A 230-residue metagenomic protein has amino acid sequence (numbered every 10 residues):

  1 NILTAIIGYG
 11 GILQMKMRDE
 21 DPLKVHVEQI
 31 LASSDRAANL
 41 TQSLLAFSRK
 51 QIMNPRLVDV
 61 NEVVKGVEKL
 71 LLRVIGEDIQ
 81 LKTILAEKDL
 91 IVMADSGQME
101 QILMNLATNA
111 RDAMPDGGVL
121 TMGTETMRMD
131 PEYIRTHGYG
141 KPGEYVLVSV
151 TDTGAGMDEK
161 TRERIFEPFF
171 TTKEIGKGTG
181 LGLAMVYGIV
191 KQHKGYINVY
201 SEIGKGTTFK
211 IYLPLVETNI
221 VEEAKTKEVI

Functional and structural regions predicted by a protein language model:
I2-I230: Core catalytic ATP-binding domain of two-component histidine kinases
